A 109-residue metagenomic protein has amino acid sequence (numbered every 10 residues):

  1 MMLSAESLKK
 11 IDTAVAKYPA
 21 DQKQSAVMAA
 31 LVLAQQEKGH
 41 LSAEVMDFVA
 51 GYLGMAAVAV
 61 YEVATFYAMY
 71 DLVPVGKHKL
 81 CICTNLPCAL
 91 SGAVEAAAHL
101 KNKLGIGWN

Functional and structural regions predicted by a protein language model:
M1-N109: Signature of N-terminal electron-transfer/Fe-S-associated modules in redox systems
